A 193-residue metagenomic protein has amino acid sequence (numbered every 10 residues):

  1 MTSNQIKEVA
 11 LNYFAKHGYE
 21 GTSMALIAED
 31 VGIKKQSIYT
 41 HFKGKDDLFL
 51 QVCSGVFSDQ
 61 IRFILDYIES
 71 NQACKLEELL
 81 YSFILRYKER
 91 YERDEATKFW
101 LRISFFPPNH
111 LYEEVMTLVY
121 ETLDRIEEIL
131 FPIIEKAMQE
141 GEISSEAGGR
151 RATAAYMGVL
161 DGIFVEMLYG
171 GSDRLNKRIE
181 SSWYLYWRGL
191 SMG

Functional and structural regions predicted by a protein language model:
Q5, V9, Y13-D47, Q51: Helix-turn-helix
H17, S82-E89, E128, P132-E140 (+3 more regions): C-terminal peripheral helix-coil segments that are non-catalytic and often amphipathic
L50-V56, F63: Alpha-helical DNA-contacting segments of helix-turn-helix folds
Q51, D66-E95, G149, T153-Y156: Hydrophobic alpha-helical connector segments
R62, L111-E140, R150-A154: Amphipathic alpha-helical packing segments from all-alpha helical-bundle domains
I68-N71, L101-P108, M167-G170: Secondary-structure edge/capping motif, primarily at the C-terminal ends of alpha-helices and the immediately following
Y91-E114: Amphipathic alpha-helical segments used for helix-helix packing
